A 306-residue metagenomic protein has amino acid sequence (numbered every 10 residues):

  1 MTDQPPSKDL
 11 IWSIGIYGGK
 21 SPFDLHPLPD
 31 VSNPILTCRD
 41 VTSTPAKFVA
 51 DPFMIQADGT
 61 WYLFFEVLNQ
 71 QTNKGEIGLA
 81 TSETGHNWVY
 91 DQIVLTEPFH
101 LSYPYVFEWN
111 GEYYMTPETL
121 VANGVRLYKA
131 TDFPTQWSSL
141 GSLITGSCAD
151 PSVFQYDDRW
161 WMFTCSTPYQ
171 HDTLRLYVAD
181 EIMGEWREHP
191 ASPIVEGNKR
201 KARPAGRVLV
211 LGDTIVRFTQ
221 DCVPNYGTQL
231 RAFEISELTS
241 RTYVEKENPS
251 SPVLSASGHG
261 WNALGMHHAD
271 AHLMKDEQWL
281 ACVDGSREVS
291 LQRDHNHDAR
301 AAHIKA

Functional and structural regions predicted by a protein language model:
M1-A306: Carbohydrate-active catalytic/glycan-binding domains of CAZyme proteins, especially the secreted or lumenal ectodomains
